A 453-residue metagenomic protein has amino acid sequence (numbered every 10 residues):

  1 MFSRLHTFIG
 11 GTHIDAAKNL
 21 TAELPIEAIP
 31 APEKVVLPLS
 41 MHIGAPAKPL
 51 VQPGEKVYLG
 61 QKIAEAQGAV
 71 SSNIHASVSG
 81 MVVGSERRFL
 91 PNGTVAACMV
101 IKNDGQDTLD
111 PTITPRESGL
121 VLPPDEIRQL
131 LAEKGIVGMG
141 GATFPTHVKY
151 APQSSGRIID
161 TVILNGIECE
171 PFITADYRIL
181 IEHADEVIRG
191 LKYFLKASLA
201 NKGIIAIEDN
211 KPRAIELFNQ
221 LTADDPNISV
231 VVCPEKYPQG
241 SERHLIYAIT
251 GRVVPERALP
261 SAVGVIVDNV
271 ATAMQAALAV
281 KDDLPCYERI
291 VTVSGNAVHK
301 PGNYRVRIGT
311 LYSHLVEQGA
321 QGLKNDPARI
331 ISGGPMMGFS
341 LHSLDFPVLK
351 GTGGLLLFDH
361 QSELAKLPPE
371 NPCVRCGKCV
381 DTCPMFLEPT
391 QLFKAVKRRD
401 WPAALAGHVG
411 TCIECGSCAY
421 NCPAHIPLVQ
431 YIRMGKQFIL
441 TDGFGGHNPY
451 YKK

Functional and structural regions predicted by a protein language model:
M1-L50: N-terminal, Lys/Arg-enriched amphipathic/low-complexity engagement segments that precede the first folded domain
Q52-E65, G84: Short, well-structured beta-strand-loop connectors
G80-V82: Conserved hydrophobic positions within beta-strands
G84, F89-F144, P212: Acidic low-complexity segments
L109, G138, V162-D176, A297: Gly-rich Lys/Arg/Thr-decorated short loops/hinges at beta-loop-alpha junctions or inter-strand turns that position
I181-A197: Histidine-anchored nucleotide/phosphate-binding helix
N201-Y312, Q318-K324, G334-P335: Hydrophobic alpha-helical positions that pack around
L355-E370, V380, P384-K453: Ferredoxin-type iron-sulfur electron-transfer modules in oxidoreductases and energy-metabolism complexes
